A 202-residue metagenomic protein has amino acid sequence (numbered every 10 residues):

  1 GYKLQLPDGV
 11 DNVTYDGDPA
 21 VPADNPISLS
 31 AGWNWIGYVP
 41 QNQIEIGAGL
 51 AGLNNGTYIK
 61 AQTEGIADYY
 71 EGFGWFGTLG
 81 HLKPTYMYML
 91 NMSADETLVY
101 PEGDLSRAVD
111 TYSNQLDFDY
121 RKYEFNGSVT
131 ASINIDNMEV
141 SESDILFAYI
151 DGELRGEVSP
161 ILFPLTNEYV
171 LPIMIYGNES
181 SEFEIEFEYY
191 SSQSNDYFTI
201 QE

Functional and structural regions predicted by a protein language model:
G1-V140, I145-E202: N-terminal exported-region signature
